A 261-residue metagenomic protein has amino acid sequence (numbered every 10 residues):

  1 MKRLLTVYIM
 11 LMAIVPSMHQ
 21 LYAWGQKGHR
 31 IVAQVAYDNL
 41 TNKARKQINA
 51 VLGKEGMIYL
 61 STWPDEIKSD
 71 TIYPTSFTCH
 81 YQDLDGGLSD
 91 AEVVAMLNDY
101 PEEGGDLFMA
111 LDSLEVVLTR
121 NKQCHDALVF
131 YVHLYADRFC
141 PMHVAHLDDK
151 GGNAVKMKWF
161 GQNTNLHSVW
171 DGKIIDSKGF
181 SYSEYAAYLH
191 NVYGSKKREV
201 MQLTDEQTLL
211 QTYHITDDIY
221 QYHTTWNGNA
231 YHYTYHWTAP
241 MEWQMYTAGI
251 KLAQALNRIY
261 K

Functional and structural regions predicted by a protein language model:
M1-Q26, K261: Bacterial Sec-dependent N-terminal signal peptides
Y22-L134, P141, H146-K261: N-terminal, motif-rich segments that launch catalysis or mediate targeting to/interaction with membranes, typified by
